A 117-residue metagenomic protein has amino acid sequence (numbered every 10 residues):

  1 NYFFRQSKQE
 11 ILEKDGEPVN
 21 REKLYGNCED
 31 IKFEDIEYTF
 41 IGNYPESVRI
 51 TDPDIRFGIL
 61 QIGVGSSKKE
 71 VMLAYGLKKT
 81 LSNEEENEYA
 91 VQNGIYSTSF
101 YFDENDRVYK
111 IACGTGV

Functional and structural regions predicted by a protein language model:
N1-Y2, I55-I62: Second-shell loop/turn segments in exported
F3-Y44, S66-G116: A cross-family detector of function-defining hotspots
E46-F57: Acidic/histidine-rich, surface-exposed loop or edge segments in extracytoplasmic proteins
